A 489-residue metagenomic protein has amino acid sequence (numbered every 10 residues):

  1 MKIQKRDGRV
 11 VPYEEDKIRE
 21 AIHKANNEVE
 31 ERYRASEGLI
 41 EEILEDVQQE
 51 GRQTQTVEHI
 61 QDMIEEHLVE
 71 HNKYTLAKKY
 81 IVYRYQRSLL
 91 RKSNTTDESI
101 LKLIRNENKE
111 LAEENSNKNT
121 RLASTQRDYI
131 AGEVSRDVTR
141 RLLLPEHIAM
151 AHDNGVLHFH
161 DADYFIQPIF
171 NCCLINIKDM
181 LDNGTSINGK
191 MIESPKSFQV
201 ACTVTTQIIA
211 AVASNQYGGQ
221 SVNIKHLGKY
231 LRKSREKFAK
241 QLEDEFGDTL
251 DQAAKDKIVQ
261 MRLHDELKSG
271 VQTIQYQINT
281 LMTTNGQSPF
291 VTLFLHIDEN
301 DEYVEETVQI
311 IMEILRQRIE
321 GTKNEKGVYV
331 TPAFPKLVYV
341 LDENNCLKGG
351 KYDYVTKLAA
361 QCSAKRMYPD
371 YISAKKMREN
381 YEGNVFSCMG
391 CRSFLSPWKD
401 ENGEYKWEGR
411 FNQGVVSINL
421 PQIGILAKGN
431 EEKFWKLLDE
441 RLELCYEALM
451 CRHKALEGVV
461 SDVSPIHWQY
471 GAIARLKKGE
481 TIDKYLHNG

Functional and structural regions predicted by a protein language model:
M1-E107: Charged, amphipathic alpha-helical regulatory modules used for macromolecular assembly or allosteric control
L89-L90, T96-N488: Conserved catalytic cores of very large enzyme subunits
